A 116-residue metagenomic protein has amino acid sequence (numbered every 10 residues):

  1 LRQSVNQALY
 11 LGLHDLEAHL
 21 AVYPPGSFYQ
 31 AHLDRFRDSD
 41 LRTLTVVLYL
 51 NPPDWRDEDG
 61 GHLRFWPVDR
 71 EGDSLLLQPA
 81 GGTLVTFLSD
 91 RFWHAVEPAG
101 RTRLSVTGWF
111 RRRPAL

Functional and structural regions predicted by a protein language model:
L1-T45, Y49-L84, R91-L116: Fe(II)/2-oxoglutarate oxygenase catalytic core
